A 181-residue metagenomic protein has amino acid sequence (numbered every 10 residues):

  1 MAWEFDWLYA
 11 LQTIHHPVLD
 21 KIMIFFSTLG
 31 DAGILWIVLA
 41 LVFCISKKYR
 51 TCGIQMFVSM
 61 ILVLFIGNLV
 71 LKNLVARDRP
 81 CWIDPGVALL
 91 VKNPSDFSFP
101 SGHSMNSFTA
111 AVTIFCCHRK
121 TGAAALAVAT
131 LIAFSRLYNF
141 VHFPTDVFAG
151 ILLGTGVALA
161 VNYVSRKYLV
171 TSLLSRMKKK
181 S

Functional and structural regions predicted by a protein language model:
M1-I34, N68-D96, S175-S181: N-terminal transmembrane-helix/juxtamembrane module of multi-pass inner/ER membrane proteins
V18-L19, K48-G53, C117-A124: Membrane-helix interface segments
W36-S46, S107-V112: Hydrophobic, aromatic-rich transmembrane alpha-helices and their immediate juxtamembrane boundary segments
L39-F65: Interfacial segments of alpha-helical transmembrane regions
I45-S46, N73-V75, V164, Y168: Helix-loop junctions at the membrane-solvent interface of multi-pass transporters, primarily the C-terminal
Q55-L64, N68, G150, G154 (+1 more regions): Alpha-helical transmembrane segments in multi-pass membrane proteins
V58-L74, A123-R136: Small-polar-interrupted transmembrane alpha-helices in polytopic inner-membrane proteins
G86-S181: Membrane-embedded catalytic cores of phosphoryl/pyrophosphoryl-handling enzymes
